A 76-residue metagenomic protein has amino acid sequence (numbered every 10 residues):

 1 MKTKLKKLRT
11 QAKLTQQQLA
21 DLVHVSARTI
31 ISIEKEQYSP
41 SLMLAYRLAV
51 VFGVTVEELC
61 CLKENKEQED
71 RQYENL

Functional and structural regions predicted by a protein language model:
T3-L22, E74: Short basic helix-loop element that most often maps to the first helix and adjoining turn of HTH DNA-binding modules
Q18, T29, E58: Residues in the helix-turn-helix
A27-R28, S32, C61: Base-recognition residues in the alpha-helical recognition helix of bacterial helix-turn-helix
M43-E58: DNA major-groove recognition helix of helix-turn-helix/homeodomain DNA-binding modules
C60-L76: Short, charged recognition helix plus adjacent turn of helix-turn-helix-like nucleic-acid-binding domains
